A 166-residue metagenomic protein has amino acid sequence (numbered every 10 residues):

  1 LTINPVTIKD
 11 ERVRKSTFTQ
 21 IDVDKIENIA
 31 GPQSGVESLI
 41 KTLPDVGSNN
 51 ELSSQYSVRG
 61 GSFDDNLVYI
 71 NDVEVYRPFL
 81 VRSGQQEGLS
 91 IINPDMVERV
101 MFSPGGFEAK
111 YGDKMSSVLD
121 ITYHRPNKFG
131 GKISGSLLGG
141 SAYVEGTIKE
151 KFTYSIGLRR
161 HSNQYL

Functional and structural regions predicted by a protein language model:
L1-Q33, F63-D65, N71: Short, acidic, small-residue-rich periplasmic hinge/interaction motif at the N-terminus of Gram-negative outer-membrane
T2-R12, I26, L39-I40, V58 (+2 more regions): N-terminal secretion/transport leader regions
V36-L39, S54-Y56, V68-Y69, Q85-S90 (+1 more regions): N-terminal periplasmic accessory domains that precede and gate Gram-negative outer-membrane beta-barrel machines
E37-R77: Extracytoplasmic beta-strand/coil segments of soluble accessory domains associated with Gram-negative outer-membrane
N66, M96, N127-G131, E150-Y154: Outer-envelope beta-barrel architecture signal
E74-F102: Short acidic/polar hinge/loop motifs at secondary-structure boundaries that mediate gating or recognition
G131-L137, I156-R160: Transmembrane beta-barrel strands of outer-membrane/channel proteins
K149-L166: Periplasmic-side early beta-strands and strand-to-turn transitions of outer-membrane beta-barrels
